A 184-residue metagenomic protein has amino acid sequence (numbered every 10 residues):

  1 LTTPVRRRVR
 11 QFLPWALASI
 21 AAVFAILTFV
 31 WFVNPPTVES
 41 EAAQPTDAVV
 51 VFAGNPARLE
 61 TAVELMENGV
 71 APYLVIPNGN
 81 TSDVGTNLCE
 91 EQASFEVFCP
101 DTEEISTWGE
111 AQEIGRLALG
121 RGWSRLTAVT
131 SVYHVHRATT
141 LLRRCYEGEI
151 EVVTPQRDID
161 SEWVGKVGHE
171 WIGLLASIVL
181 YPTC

Functional and structural regions predicted by a protein language model:
L1-T2, L126: Intrinsically disordered/low-complexity terminal segments and short unstructured peptides
T2-S40: N-terminal type II signal-anchor transmembrane helix that functions as the membrane-insertion/stop-transfer segment
F32-G168: A structural signal for short, hydrophobic/glycine-enriched beta-strand patches
P35-V38, L180-C184: Perimembrane helix-loop junctions in membrane proteins
E162-T183: A transmembrane-helix-recognition feature enriched in membrane-embedded lipid enzymes and envelope glyco-/phospholipid
